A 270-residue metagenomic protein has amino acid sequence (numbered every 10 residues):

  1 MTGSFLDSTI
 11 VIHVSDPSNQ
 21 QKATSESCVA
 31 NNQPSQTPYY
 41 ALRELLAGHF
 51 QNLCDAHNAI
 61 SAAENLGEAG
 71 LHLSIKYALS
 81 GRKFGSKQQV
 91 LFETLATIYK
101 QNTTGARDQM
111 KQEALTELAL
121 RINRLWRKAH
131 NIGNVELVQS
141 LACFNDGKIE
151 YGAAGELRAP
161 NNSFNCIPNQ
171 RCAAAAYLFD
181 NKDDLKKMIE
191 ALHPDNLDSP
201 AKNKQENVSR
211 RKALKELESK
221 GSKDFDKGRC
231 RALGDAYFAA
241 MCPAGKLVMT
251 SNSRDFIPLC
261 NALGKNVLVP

Functional and structural regions predicted by a protein language model:
M1-A153: Short, well-structured N-terminal submotif of metal-dependent ribonuclease cores
G3, P194, S199, K227 (+2 more regions): Acidic, PIN/NYN-like endoribonuclease modules and their adjacent C-terminal/linker elements
S4, V14, S18-A23, D108 (+4 more regions): Short, structured coil/loop segments at alpha-helix boundaries
S8-T9, R210-S219, K223-A239, S253: Conserved glycosyltransferase catalytic-site signature
S18, S35-P38, R231, D235 (+1 more regions): Aromatic-acidic/polar surface patches that form glycan- and anion
I98-K215: Acidic, Ser/Thr/Gly/Pro-rich low-complexity segments that form flexible
